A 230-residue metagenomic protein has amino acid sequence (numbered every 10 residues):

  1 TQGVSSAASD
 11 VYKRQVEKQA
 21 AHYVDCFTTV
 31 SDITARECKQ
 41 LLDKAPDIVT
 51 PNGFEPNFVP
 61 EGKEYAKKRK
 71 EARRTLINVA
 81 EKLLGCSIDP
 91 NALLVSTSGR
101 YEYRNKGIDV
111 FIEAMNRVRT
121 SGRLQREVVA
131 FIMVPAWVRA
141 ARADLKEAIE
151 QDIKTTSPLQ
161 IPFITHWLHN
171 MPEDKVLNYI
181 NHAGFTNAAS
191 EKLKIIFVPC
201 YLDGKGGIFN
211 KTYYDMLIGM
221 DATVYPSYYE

Functional and structural regions predicted by a protein language model:
Q2-A8, Y12: Single conserved hydrophobic/aromatic residue that forms the stacking wall/gate of nucleotide- or nucleobase-binding
Y23-S31: A short beta-strand/loop micro-motif in the catalytic core of glycosyltransferases that engages the nucleotide-sugar
D25, T212-E230: Acidic donor-binding loop of glycosyltransferase active sites
T28, I48-T50, F131, I196 (+1 more regions): Hydrophobic/aromatic beta-strand patches that form the interior of the parallel beta-sheet core in alpha/beta enzyme
V30-S31, S98, M133, Y225-S227: Short His-Asn-centered micro-motif
I33-A35, E230: Alpha-helix capping/helix-boundary segments
Q40, N52-T212: Conserved catalytic-core segment of nucleotide-activated headgroup transferases in glycan assembly
